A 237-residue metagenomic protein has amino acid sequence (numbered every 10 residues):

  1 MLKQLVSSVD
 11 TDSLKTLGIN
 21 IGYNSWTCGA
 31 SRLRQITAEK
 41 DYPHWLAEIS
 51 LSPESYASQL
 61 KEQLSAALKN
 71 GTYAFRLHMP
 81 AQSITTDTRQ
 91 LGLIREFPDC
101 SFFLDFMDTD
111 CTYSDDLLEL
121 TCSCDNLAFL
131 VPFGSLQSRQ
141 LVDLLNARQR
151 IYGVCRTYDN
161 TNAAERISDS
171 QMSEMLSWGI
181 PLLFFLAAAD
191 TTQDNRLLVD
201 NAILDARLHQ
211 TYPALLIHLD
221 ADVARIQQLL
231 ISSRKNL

Functional and structural regions predicted by a protein language model:
M1-S52, Y73: N-terminal [4Fe-4S]-dependent radical SAM core
S7-T11, R34-A38, K69, S177-I180 (+1 more regions): Generic surface-pattern signal
G18-N24, S101-F102, H218-A221: N-terminal start-of-chain detector that recognizes signal peptides and the immediate post-cleavage beginning
L33, K61, R76: Contiguous, function-dense segments enriched for cysteine-driven chemistry and partner/ligand-binding capacity
Q35-I36, E62-N70, G92-L93, E119-L120 (+3 more regions): A generic secondary-structure signal
L46-S58, A67-T85, I94-S138, L144-L145 (+2 more regions): Core AdoMet radical
D125-L237: Radical SAM enzyme [4Fe-4S]-AdoMet core and its adjacent flexible, acidic and glycine-rich loops/tails across
